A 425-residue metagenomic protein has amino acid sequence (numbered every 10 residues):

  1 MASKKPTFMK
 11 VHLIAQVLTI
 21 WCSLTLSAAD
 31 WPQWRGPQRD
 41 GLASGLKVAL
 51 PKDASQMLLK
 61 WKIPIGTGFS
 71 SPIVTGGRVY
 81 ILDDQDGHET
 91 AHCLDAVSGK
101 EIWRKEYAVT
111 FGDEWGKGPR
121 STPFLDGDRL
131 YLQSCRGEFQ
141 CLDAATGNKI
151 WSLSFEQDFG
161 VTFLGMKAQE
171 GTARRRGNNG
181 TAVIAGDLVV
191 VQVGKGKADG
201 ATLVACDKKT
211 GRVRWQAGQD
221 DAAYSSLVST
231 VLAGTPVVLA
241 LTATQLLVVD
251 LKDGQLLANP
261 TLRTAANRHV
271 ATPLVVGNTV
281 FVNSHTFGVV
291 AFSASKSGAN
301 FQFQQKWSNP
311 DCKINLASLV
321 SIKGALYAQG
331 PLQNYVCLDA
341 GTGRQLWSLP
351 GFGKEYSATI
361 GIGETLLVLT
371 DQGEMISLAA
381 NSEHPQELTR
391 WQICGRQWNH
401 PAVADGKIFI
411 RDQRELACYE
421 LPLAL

Functional and structural regions predicted by a protein language model:
M1-V11: N-terminal secretory signal peptides that target proteins for export/translocation
H12-T25: Bacterial N-terminal signal peptides
L26-L425: Noncatalytic, solvent-exposed loop/strand surfaces of beta-propeller-type extracellular/periplasmic domains
